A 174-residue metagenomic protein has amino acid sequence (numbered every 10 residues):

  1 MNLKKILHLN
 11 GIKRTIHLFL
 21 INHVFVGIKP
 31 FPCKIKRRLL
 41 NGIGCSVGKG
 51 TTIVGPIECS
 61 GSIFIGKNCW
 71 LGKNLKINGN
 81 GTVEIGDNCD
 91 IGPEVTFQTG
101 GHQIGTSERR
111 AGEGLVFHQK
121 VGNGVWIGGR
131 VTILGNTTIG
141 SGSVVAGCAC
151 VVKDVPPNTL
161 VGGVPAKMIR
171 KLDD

Functional and structural regions predicted by a protein language model:
N2-G50: A transmembrane-helix-recognition feature enriched in membrane-embedded lipid enzymes and envelope glyco-/phospholipid
K29-P30, R37, E58-I65, W70-T138 (+2 more regions): Flexible, glycine/small-residue-enriched loop-and-beta-strand segment within the central core of proteins
G48, T138, P156: Short conserved AdoMet
G50-I53, L75: Extracellular beta-strand-rich, repetitive "passenger/adhesive" scaffolds that bind or process carbohydrates
T52, D90, W126, V144 (+1 more regions): Short-chain dehydrogenase/reductase
V83, A149, P157-T159, K167: Glycine-centered loop/turn positions within well-structured domains that cap or flank conserved ligand/cofactor-binding
Q98-T99, A146, V152-D154, I169-K171: Conserved acidic donor-binding loop of glycosyltransferase catalytic domains
G129-V144, A149-K153: Beta-rich strand-turn-strand
